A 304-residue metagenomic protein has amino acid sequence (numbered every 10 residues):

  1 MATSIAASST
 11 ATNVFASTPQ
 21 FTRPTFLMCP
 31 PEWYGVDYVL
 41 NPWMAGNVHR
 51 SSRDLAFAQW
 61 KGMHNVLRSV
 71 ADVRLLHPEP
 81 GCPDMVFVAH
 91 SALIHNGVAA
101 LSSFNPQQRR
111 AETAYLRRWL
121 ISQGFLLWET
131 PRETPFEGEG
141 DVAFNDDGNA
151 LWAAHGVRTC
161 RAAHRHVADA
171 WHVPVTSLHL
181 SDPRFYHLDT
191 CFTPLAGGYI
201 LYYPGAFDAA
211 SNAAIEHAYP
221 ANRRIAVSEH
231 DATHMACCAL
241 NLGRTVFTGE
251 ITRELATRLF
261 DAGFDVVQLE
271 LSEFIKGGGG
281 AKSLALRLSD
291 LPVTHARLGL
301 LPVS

Functional and structural regions predicted by a protein language model:
A2-S304: The feature marks the mature, well-folded catalytic cores of soluble enzymes
